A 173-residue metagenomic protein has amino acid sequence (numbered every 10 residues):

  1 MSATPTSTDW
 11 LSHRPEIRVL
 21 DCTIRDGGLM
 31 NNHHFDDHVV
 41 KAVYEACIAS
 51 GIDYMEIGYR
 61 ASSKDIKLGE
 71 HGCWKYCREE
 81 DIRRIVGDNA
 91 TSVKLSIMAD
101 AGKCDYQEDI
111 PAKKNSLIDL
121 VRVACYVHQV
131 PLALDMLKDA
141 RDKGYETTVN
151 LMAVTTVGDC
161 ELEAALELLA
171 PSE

Functional and structural regions predicted by a protein language model:
M1-A3, H13-R14, C77-E80: Short amphipathic alpha-helical surface micro-motifs
S2-L11, V40-A49, E163-P171: Short amphipathic alpha-helices and their capping/turn segments at secondary-structure boundaries
T6-N32, S92, S116, E146-M152: N-terminal small/glycine-rich loop or linker at the start of catalytic domains across soluble metabolic enzymes
L20, Y44, L137: Short glycine-/small-residue-rich flexible loop motifs, especially phosphate/cofactor-binding loops
I24, L29, Y44, I48-S50: Short N-terminal signal/transit or membrane-insertion segments and the immediately adjacent low-complexity/disordered
G28-H38, G69-C73: A short N-terminal beta->alpha junction/helix N-cap motif
I48, Y54, Y59-P171: Active-site beta->alpha loop and helix N-cap motifs at the rims of alpha/beta catalytic domains
